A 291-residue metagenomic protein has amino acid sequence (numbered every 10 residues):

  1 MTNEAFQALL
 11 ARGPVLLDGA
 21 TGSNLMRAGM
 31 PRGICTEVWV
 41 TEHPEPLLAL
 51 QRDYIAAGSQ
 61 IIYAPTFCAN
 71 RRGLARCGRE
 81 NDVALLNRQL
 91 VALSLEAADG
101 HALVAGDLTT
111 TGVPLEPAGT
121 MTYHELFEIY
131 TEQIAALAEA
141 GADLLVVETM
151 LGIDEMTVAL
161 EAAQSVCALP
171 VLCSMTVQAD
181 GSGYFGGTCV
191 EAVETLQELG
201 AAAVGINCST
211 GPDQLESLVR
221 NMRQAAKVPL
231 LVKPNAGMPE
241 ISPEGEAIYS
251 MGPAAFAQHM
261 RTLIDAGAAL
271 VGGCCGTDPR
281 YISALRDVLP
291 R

Functional and structural regions predicted by a protein language model:
M1-R291: Domain-level signal for soluble alpha/beta catalytic cores
